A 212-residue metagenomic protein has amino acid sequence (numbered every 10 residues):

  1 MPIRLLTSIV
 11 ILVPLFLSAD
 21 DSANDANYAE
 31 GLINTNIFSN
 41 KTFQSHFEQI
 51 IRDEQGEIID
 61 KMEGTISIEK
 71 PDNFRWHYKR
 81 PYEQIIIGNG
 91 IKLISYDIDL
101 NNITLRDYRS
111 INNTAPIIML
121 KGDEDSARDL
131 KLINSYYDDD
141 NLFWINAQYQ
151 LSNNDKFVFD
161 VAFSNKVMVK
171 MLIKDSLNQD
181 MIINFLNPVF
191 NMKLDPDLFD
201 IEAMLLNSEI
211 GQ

Functional and structural regions predicted by a protein language model:
M1-P2: N-terminal secretory signal peptides that target proteins for export/translocation
L5-P14: Sec-dependent N-terminal signal peptides
F16-M62, L194-D197, I201-Q212: N-terminal leader/targeting segments and the immediate start of mature chains
Y28-R52, E57-I59, S95-K156: Flexible, processing/modification-adjacent segments and terminal tails in exported/periplasmic/extracellular proteins
F47, F74-Y78, L93-Y96, I145 (+1 more regions): Short hydrophobic/aromatic-rich beta-strand segments that constitute the beta-sheet cores of beta-sandwich/beta-barrel
K61-E63, P81-Y82, N154-V158: Short, surface-exposed coil-to-beta transition loops
T65-A115, M181: An acidic-aromatic
R128-Q212: Gly/Pro-enriched, hydrophobic low-complexity segments that function as extracytoplasmic propeptides/linkers
